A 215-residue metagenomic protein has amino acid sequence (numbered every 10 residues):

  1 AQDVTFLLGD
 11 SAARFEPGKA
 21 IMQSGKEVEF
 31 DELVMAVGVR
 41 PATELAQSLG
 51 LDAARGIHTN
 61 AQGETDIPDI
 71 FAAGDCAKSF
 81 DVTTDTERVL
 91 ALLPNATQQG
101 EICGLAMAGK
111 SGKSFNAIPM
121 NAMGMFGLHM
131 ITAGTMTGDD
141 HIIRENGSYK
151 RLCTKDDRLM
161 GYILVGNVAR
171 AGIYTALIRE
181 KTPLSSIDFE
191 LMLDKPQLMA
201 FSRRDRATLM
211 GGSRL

Functional and structural regions predicted by a protein language model:
A1-T5, L215: N-terminal Rossmann-like dinucleotide/flavin-binding domain of flavoprotein oxidoreductases that bind FAD/FMN
T5-F6, H129: Conserved beta-strand segments of alpha/beta enzyme cores
L7, I21-M22, G124, T154: A general beta-strand register signal
L8-G18: A conserved short coil-to-beta-strand element within the FAD-binding core of flavoproteins
G18-I21, K26-I102, L193: FAD-site-proximal beta/loop scaffold in flavoenzymes
C76-G172: Mid-to-C-terminal Rossmann-like scaffold of FAD/NAD(P)H-dependent oxidoreductases
Q99, C103, L198-L215: An exposure/low-complexity boundary signal
N146-A207: C-terminal auxiliary extensions adjacent to catalytic cores
